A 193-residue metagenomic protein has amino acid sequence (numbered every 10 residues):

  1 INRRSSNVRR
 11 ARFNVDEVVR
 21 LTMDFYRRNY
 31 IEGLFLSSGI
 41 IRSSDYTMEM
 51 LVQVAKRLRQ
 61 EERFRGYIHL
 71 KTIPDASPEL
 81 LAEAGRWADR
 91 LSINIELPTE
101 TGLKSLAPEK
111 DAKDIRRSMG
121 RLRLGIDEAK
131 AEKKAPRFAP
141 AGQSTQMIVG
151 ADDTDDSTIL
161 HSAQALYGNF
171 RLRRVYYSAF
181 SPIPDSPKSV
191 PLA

Functional and structural regions predicted by a protein language model:
N2-T145, A151, P184-S189: Conserved Radical SAM active-site core
K104-A112, H161-A193: Radical SAM enzyme [4Fe-4S]-AdoMet core and its adjacent flexible, acidic and glycine-rich loops/tails across
T145-M147, D155-A165: Gly/lys/ser-thr-rich phosphate-binding loops in alpha/beta enzymes that coordinate phosphoanhydride or phosphate groups
